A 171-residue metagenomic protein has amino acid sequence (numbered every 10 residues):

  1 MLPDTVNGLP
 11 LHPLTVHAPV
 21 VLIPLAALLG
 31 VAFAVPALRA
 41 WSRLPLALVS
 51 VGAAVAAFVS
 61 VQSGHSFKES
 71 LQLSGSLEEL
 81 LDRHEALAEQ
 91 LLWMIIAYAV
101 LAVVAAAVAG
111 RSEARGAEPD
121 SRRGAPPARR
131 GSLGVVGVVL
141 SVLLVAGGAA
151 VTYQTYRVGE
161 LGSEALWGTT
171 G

Functional and structural regions predicted by a protein language model:
M1-G171: Polytopic transmembrane helical bundles with strong interfacial aromatic enrichment
